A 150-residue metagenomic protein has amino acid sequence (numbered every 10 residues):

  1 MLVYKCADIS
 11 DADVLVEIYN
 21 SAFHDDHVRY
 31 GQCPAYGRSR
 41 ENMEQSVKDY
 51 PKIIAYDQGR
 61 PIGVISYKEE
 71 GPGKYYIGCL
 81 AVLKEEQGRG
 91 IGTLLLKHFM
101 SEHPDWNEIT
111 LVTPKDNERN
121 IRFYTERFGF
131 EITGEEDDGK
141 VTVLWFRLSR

Functional and structural regions predicted by a protein language model:
V3-E17: A short beta-loop-alpha structural element at the N-terminal edge of CoA-dependent acyl/N-acetyltransferase catalytic
V16, N20-M43: Conserved GNAT-fold acetyl-CoA-binding loop/helix
N42-I54: A short helix-loop-beta-strand connector motif used in the catalytic cores of GNAT acetyltransferases and, in some
I54, R60-E69, Y75-A81: Conserved beta-strand in the GNAT
L80-Q87, T113-K115: A short, internal acetyl-CoA/4′-phosphopantetheine-binding micro-motif in the GNAT/acyltransferase core
V82, G88-S101, E126: Conserved acetyl-CoA-binding loop-helix of GNAT-fold acetyltransferases
L96, E102-K115: Conserved GNAT acetyl-CoA-binding A-motif
T110-I121, D137-V141: Conserved beta-strand-loop-alpha-helix junction that forms the acyl-donor binding cleft
